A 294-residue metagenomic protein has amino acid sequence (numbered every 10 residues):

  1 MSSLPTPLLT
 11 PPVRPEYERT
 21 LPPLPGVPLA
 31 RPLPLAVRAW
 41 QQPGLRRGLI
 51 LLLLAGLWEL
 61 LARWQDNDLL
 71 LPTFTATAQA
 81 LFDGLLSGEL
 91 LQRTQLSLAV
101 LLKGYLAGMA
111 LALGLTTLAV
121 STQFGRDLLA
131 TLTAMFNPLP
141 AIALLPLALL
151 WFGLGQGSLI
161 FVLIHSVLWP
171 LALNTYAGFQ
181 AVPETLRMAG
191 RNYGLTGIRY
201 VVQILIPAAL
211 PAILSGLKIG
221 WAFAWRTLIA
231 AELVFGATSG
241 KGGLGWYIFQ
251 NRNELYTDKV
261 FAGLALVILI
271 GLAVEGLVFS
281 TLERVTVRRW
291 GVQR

Functional and structural regions predicted by a protein language model:
M1-I50, G276-R294: Transmembrane alpha-helical segments of polytopic membrane transport and secretion proteins
R31-A39, R63-L106, W246: Periplasmic/extracellular loop-to-transmembrane helix junction in inner-membrane transport proteins
K103-T133: Transmembrane-helix boundary motif in ABC transporter permease subunits
Q123, Q180, T257, F261-R294: C-terminal transmembrane helix and the adjacent membrane-cytosol boundary/short C-terminal tail of inner/organellar
A134-P170, A177-G178: Generic hydrophobic transmembrane alpha-helix motif, especially the helices
L150, L228-F261, L266, G291-R294: Glycine-rich helix-loop "coupling/hinge" segments at transmembrane-helix boundaries in multipass transporters
F161, H165, I198-A231, A262 (+1 more regions): Transmembrane alpha-helices
N174-G216: Short cytoplasmic-facing helical segments at TM-TM junctions of multi-pass membrane proteins
